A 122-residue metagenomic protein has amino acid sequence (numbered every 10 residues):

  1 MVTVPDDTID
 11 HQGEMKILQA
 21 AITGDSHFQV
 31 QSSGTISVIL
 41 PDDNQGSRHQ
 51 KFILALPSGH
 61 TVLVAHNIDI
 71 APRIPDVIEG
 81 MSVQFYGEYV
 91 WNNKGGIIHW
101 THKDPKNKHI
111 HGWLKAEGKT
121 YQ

Functional and structural regions predicted by a protein language model:
M1-P5, Q122: Nucleic-acid-binding small beta-barrel platforms of the OB/S1 family and closely associated recruitment extensions
D6-Q29: Short boundary/loop segments of OB/S1/cold-shock single-stranded nucleic-acid-binding domains
F28-G46: Structural detector for short beta-strands of small beta-barrel domains
I36, L56-S58, H66-I70, Y89 (+1 more regions): A mature extracytoplasmic/lumenal domain signature
N44-H66: OB-fold (S1/OB) nucleic-acid-binding surfaces
I70-Y86: Short nucleic-acid-contacting surface segments enriched for D/E, G, S/T with interspersed K/R
V90-Q122: OB-fold/S1-family single-stranded nucleic acid-binding modules
